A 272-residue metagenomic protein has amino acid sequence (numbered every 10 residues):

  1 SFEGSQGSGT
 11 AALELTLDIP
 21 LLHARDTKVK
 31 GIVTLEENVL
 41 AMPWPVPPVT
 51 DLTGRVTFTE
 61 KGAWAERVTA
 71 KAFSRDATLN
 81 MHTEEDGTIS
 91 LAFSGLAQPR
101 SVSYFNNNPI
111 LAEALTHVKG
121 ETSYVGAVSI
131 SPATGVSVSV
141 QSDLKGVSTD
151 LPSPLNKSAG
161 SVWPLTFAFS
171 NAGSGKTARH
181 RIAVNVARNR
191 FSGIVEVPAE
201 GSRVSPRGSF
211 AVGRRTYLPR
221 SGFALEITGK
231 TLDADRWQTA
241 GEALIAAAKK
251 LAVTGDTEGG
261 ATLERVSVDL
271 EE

Functional and structural regions predicted by a protein language model:
S1-K71, R75-R181, I194-E272: Membrane-proximal interfacial segments on either side of biological membranes
V186-R188: Central antiparallel beta-sheet cores of small beta-barrel/beta-sandwich binding domains
